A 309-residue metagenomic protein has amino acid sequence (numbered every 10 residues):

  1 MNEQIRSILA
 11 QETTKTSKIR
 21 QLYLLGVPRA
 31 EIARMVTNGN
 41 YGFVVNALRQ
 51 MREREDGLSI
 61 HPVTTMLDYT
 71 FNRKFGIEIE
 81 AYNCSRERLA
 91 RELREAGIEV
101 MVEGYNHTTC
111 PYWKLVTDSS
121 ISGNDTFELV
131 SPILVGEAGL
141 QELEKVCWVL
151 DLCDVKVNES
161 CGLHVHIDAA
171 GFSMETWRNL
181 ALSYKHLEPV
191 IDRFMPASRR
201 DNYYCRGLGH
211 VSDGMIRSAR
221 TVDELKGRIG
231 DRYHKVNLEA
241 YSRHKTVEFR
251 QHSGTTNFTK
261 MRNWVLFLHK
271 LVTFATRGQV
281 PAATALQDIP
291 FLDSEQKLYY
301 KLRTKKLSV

Functional and structural regions predicted by a protein language model:
M1-T13: Basic, amphipathic alpha-helix used for nucleic-acid engagement in HTH/winged-helix/SANT-Myb modules and analogous
A10-V27: Short, amphipathic alpha-helical "recognition" segments used to contact nucleic acids or chromatin
I19, Y41-V45: Helix-turn-helix DNA-binding helix
L25-M35, G162-H164: Short, charged amphipathic recognition helices of the HTH superfamily and cognate SANT/SANTA-like modules
E31, G42, R49-K156, A170-V309: C-terminal accessory/tail domains of diverse enzymes
V36-T37, L48: A general structural motif at alpha-helix termini
